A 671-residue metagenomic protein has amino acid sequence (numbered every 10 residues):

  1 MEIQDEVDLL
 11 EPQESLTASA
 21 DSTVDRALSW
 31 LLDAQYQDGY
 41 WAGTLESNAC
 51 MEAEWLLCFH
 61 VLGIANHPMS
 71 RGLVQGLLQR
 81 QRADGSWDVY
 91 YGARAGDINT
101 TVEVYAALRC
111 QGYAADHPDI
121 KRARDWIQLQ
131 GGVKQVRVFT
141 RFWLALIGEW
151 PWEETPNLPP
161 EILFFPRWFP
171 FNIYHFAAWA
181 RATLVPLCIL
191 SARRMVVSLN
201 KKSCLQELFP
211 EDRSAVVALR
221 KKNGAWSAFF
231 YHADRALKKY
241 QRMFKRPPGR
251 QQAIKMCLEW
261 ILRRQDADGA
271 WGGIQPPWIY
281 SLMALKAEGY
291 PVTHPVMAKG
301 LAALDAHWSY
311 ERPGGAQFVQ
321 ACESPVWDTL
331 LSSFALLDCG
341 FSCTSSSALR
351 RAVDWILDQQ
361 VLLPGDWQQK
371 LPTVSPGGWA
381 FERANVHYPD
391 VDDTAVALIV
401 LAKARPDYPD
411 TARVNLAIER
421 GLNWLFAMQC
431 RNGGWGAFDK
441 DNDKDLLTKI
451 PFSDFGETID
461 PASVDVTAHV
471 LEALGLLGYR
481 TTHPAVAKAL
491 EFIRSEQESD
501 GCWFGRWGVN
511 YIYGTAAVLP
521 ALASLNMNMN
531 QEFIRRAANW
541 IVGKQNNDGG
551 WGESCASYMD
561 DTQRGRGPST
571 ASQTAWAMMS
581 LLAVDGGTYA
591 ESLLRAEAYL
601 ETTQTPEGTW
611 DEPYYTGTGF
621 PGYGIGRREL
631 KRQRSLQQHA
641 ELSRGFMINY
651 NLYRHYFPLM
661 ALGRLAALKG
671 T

Functional and structural regions predicted by a protein language model:
M1-T671: Preference for long, amphipathic alpha-helical scaffolds in soluble/luminal domains and all-alpha bundles
